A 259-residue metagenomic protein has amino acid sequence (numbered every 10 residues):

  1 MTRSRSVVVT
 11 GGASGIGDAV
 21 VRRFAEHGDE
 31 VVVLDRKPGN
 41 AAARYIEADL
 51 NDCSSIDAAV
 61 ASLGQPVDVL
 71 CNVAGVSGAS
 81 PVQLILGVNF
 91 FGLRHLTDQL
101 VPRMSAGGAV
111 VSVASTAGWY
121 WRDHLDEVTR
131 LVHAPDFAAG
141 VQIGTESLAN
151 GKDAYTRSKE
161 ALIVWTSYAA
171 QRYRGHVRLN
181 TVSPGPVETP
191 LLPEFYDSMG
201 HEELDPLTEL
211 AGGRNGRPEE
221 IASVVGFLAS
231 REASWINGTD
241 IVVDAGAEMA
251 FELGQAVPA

Functional and structural regions predicted by a protein language model:
A13, G17-R22: N-terminal Rossmann NAD(P)H-binding glycine-rich loop of SDR-like oxidoreductase domains
N40-S54: Rossmann-fold cofactor-recognition segment
S77-G78, Q83, A106-H176, P186-V187: Catalytic loop of short-chain dehydrogenase/reductase
L125, N237-A259: Short C-terminal tail/terminal secondary-structure segment of NAD(P)H-dependent dehydrogenase/reductase domains
H176-R178, I236-G238: Short, small/polar-rich loop/turn modules that mediate ligand/substrate recognition or access, typified
P184-E194: Short, flexible catalytic-loop segment of classical short-chain dehydrogenase/reductase
L210-I221, E232: A conserved structural motif in NAD(P)-dependent oxidoreductases
